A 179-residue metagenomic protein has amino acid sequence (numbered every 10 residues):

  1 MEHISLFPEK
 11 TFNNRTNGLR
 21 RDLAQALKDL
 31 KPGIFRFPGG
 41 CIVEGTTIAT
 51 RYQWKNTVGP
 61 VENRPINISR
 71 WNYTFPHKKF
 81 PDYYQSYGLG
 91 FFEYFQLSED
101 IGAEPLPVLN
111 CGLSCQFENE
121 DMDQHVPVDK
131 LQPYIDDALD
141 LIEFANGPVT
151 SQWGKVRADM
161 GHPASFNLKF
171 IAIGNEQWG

Functional and structural regions predicted by a protein language model:
M1-G179: Non-catalytic accessory regions flanking glycosidase/transglycosidase catalytic cores in CAZymes
